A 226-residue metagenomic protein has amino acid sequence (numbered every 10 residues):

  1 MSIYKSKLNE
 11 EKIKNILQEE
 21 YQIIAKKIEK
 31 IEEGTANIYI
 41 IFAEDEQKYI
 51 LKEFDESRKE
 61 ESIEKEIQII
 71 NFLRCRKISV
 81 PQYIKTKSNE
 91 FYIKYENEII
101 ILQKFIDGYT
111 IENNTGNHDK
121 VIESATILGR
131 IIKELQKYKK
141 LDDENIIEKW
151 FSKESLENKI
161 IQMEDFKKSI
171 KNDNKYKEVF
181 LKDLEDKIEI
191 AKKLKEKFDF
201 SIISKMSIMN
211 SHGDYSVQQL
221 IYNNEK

Functional and structural regions predicted by a protein language model:
M1-K26: Juxta-kinase regulatory segment immediately upstream of eukaryotic protein kinase catalytic domains
S2-I3, K30-A36, K52-F54, L181-K182: Short acidic/polar alpha-helix capping motifs at helix-coil junctions
L17-Q18, L73, I78, Y215: Hydrophobic alpha-helix position signal
Y21-E44: ATP-binding glycine-rich phosphate-binding loop
T35-F42, I50, K192-K226: Active-site acidic catalytic loop and adjacent metal/ATP-binding pocket of ATP-dependent phosphoryl transfer enzymes
E44-D142: ATP-binding pocket architecture of kinase catalytic cores
E53, E60-E61, I111-H118, K140-N210: ATP-dependent phospho-/nucleotidyl transfer catalytic cores
